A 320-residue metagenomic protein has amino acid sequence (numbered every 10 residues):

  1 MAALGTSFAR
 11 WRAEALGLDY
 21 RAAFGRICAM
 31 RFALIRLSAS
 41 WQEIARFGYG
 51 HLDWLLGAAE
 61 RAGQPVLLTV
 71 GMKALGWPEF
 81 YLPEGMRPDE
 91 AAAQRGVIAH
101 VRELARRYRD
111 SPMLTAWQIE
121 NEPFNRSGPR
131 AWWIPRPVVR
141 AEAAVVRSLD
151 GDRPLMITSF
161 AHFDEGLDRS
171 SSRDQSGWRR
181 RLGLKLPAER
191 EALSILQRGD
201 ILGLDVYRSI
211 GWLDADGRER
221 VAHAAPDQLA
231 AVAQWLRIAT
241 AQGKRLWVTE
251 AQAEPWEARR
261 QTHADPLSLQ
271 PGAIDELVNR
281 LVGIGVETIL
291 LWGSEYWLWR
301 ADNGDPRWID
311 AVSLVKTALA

Functional and structural regions predicted by a protein language model:
M1-I27: Boundary/entry segment of secreted carbohydrate-active catalytic domains
A2-F8, I35-L37, V66-V70, T115-I119 (+4 more regions): Hydrophobic faces of well-ordered beta-strands that scaffold small-molecule active sites in alpha/beta enzyme cores
Y20-G85, P129-T158, D216-L229: Aromatic-lined substrate-binding rim segments of carbohydrate-active enzymes
R26-F32, G48-V66, E84-I119, I134-L149 (+3 more regions): An active-site-proximal structural segment forming one wall of the substrate-binding cleft that immediately precedes
S40, K73-P78, H100-W132, T288-L291: Active-site groove signature of glycoside hydrolases
S40-H51, A74-Q94, P123-A131, S170 (+3 more regions): Surface-exposed, active-site-proximal loop segments in enzymatic domains
P154-I157, E165-S171, G177-R259: Glycoside hydrolase catalytic-domain groove-lining segments
R245-L319: Substrate-binding cleft of secreted/luminal carbohydrate-active enzymes
